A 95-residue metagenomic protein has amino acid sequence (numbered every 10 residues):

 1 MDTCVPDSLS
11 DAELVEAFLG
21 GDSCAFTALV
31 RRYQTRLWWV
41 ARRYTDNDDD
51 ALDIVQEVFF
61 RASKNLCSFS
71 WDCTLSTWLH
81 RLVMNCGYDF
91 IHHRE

Functional and structural regions predicted by a protein language model:
M1-E13: Extreme N-terminal regulatory/targeting segments of RNA polymerase sigma factors
D2-V5, L19-A28, W38-E57: Short, charged helix-capping/linker segments at alpha-helix termini
A12-L19, F59, S63: Regular secondary-structure segments
L29, W78, R94: Alpha-helical DNA-contacting segments of helix-turn-helix folds
L29-Y33, L37, V83: Hydrophobic/aromatic residues within well-ordered alpha-helical segments
W39, D53-F60, C73-N85: Structural recognition of an alpha-helix C-terminal capping motif at a helix-to-coil junction
C67-W71, R81-E95: Arg/Lys-rich amphipathic alpha helix in sigma70-family domain 2
